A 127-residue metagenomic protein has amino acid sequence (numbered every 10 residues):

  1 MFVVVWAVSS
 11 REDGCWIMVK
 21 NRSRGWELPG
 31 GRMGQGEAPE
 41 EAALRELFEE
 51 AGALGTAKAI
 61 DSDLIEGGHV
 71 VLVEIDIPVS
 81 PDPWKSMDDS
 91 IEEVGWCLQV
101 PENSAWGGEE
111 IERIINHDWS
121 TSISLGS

Functional and structural regions predicted by a protein language model:
M1-W16: Conserved N-terminal beta-strand and adjoining loop/helix that marks the start of the Nudix/MutT-like hydrolase domain
V5-A7, G25, L54-G55, D61: Glycine-centered flexibility motif
R11-E12, K20-G25, L64-E66: Short, flexible beta-strand-to-coil junctions
I17-M18, L72: Short, hydrophobic/aromatic-rich beta-strand segments within well-structured domains
E27-G31: A short gly/proline-enriched turn/hairpin at secondary-structure junctions
M33-S127: Unchanged
